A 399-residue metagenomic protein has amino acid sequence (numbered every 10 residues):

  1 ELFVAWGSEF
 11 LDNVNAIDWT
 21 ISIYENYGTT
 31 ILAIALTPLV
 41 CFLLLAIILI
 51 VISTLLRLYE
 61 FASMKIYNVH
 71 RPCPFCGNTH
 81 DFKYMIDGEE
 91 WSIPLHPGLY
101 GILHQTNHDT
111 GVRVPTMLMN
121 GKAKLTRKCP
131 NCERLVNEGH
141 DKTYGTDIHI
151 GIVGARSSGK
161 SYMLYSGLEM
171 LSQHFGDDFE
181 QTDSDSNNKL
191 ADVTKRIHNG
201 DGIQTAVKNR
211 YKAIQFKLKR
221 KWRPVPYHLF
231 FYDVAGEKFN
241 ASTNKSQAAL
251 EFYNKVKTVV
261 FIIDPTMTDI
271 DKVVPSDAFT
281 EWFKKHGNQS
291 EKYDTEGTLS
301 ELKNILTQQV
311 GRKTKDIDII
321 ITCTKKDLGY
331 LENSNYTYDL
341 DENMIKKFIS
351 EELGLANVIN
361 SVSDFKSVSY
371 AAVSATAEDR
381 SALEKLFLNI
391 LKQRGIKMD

Functional and structural regions predicted by a protein language model:
E1-D141: Long, basic/Gly/Ser/Thr-rich N-terminal segments that mediate initial subcellular attachment or targeting
Y144-I148, V225, D316: A short, charged/proline- and glycine-enriched loop that marks the coil->beta-strand transition at the N-terminal
T146, S172, G176, Y227-A235: An amphipathic, basic-hydrophobic helix/alpha-beta surface used to engage anionic, phosphate-rich ligands or surfaces
I148-H174: Glycine-rich phosphate-binding P-loop
I150-I152, L229, I319: Conserved hydrophobic helix-helix packing surfaces used for dimerization/oligomerization
S172-V225: Switch I (effector-binding) loop of TRAFAC-class P-loop GTPase G-domains
K208-F216, P224-T258, T266-D277, S381: Switch II of P-loop NTPase G domains
L250, K257-D399: Conserved GTP-binding G-domain of TRAFAC-class P-loop NTPases and closely related GTPase folds
